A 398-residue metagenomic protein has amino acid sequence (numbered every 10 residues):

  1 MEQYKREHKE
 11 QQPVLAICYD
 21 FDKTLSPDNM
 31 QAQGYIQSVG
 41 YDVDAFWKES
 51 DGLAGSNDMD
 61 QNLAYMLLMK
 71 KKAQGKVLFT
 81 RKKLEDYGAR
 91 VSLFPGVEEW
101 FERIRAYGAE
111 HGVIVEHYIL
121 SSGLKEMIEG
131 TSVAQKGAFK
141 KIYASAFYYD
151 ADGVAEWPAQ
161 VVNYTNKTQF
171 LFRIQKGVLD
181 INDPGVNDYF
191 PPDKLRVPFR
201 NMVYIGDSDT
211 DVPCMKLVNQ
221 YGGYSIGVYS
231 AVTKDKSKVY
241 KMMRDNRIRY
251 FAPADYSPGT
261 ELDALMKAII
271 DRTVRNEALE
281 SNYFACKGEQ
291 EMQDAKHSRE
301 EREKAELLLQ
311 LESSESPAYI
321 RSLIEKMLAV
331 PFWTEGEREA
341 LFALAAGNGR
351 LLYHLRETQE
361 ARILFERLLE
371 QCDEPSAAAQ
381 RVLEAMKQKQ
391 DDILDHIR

Functional and structural regions predicted by a protein language model:
M1-A151, M242: Alpha-helical substrate-recognition element adjacent to the catalytic core
P95-Y118, S122-R338, Y353-Q359, R367-R398: C-terminal cap/substrate-recognition subdomain and adjoining C-terminal extension of metal-dependent phosphatase-like
F342-A343: Eukaryotic complex-assembly/interaction regions
L364: Membrane-interface aromatic/basic loop that binds lipid-linked glycans or pyrophosphate carriers, typified by
